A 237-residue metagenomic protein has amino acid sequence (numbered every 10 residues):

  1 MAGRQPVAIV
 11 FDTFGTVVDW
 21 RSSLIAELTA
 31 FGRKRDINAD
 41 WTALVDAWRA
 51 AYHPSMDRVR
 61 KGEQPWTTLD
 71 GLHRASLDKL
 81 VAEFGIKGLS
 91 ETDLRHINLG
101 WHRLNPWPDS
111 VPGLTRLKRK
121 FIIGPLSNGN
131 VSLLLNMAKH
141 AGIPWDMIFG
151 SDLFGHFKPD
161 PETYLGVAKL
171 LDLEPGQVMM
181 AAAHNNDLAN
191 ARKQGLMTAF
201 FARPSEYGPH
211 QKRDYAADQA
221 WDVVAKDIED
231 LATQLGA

Functional and structural regions predicted by a protein language model:
M1-I9, V111, T115, L126-A237: Asp-based, Mg2+/Mn2+-dependent phosphohydrolase catalytic module
G3-P108: N-terminal helical cap/lid subdomain that shapes the substrate entry/recognition surface in HAD-like hydrolases
F14, K61-E63, I97-L99, R119 (+3 more regions): A short, structure-level motif marking secondary-structure boundaries and short turns
F31, R35, G113-F121: A short, Lys/Arg-enriched amphipathic alpha-helix followed by its capping loop at the start of a domain
D36-A39, G85-G88, F121, P125 (+3 more regions): Secondary-structure boundary/capping signal
R49, H102, T115-K118, G236: Alpha-helix boundary recognition
P65-W66, W101-H102, I123, D152-L153 (+1 more regions): A generic structural signal for short
W107, R119-I122, L196: Short phosphate-binding/catalytic loops that engage adenosine nucleotides
